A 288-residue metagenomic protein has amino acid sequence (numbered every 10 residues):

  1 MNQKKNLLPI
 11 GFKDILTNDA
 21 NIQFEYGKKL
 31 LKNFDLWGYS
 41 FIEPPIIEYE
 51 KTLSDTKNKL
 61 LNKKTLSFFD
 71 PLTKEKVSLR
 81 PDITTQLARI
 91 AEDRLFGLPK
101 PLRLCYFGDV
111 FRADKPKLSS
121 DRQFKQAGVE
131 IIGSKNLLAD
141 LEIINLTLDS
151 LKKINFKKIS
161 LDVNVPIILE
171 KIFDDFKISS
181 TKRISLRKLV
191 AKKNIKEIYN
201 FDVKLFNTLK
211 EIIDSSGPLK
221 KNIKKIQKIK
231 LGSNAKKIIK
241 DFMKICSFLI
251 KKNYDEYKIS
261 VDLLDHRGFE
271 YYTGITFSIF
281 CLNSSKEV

Functional and structural regions predicted by a protein language model:
M1-A20: Auxiliary tRNA-acceptor-end handling modules of aminoacyl-tRNA synthetases
D19-W37, E48-K51, T73-K74, D82-F96 (+2 more regions): Positively charged, Gly/Ser-enriched RNA/tRNA-binding surfaces
E43, S67, S78, S160-D162 (+2 more regions): Structured core elements
I46-V77, S120: Polyanion/phosphate-binding surface patch
I47, N164, L186, D262: Residue-level "edge-of-site" marker
T56-L60, D175-F176, F277: Short low-complexity, flexible loop/linker segments enriched in glycine and/or proline with clustered acidic
K63-L72, K177-L205, C281-S285: Acidic, His- and aromatic-enriched active-site or binding-groove loops in soluble protein domains that engage sugars
S160-I172, K177: Glycine-rich, mobile lid/loop segments that gate access to catalytic sites or pores
